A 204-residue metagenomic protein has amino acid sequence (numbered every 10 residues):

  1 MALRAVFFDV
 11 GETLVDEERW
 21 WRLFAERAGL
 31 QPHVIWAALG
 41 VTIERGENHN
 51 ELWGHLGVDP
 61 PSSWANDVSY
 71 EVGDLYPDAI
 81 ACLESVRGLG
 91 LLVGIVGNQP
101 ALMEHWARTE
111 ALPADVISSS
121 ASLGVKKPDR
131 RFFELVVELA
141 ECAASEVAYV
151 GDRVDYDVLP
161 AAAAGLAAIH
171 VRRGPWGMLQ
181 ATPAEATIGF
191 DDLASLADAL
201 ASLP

Functional and structural regions predicted by a protein language model:
M1-F7, V58, I80, E84-P204: Asp-based, Mg2+/Mn2+-dependent phosphohydrolase catalytic module
M1-G40: Active-site neighborhood of HAD-like aspartate-dependent phosphohydrolases
F8-G11, W36-A37, V68-Y70, S120 (+1 more regions): Short, contiguous strand/loop micro-motifs
D16-W20, D78, Q99: Acidic donor-diphosphate engagement hotspot in glycosyltransferases and nucleotidyltransferases that stabilizes
E18, R22, G46-N50, E104 (+2 more regions): Short, surface-exposed alpha-helical segments at coil->helix boundaries
W21-A28, H49, A65-S69, M103-A107: Hydrophobic alpha-helical core bundles mediating ligand binding, dimerization, or RNAP-core interactions
F24, L52-W53, V136: Hydrophobic micro-packing sites on short alpha-helices
I35-A81: Metal-dependent phosphoesterase signature
